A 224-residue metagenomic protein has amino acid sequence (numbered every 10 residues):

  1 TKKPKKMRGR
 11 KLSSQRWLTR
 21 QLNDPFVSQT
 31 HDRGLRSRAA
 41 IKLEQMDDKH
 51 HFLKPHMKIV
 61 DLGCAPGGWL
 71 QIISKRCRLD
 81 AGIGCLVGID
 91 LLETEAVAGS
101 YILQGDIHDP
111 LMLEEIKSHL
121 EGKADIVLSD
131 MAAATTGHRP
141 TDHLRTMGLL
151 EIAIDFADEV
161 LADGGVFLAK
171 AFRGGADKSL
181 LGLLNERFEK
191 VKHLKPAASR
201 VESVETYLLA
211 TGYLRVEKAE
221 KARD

Functional and structural regions predicted by a protein language model:
T1-P55: Class I SAM-dependent methyltransferase Rossmann-like catalytic core, especially the SAM/SAH-binding loop
P55-A65: Conserved class I S-adenosyl-L-methionine
M57, G84, G165: Glycine-centered, small-residue-biased loops immediately flanking beta-strands in adenine/cofactor-binding cores
P66-A81: Conserved SAM-binding loop of SAM-dependent methyltransferases across substrates and taxa, primarily the Class I
D80, L161-V166: Short glycine-dipeptide loop
I83, L91-T136: S-adenosyl-L-methionine
M147-D163: A short glycine-rich, Lys/Arg-flanked "PGG" loop and its adjoining helix->strand segment in the class I
R173-D224: Class I S-adenosyl-L-methionine
